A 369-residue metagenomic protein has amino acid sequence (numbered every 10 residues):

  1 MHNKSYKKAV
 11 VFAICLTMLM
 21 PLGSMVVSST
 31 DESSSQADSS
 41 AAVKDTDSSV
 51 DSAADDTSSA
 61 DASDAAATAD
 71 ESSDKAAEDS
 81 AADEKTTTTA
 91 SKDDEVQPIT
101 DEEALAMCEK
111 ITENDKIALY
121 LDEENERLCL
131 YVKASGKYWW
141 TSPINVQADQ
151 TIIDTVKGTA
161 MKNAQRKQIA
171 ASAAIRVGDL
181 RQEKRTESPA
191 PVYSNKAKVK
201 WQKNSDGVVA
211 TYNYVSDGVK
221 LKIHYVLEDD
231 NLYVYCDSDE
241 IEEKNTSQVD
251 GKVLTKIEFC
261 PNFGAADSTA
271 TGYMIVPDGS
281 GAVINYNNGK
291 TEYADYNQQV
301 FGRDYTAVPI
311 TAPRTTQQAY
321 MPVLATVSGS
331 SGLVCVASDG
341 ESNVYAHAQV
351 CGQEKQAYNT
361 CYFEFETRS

Functional and structural regions predicted by a protein language model:
H2-F12: Bacterial N-terminal signal peptides that target proteins for export
A13-P21: Bacterial N-terminal signal peptides
I14, V43, A54, A65 (+4 more regions): Low-complexity intrinsically disordered segments
M20-S40: Sec-dependent signal peptide cleavage junction
D31-E32, D38, D45-D47, D51 (+5 more regions): Asp/Glu-rich intrinsically disordered low-complexity tracts
S58-S63, A67-S72, A76, T89-A90 (+1 more regions): N-terminal, post-signal-peptide region of Sec/Tat-exported proteins
D70, K75-E113: N-terminal low-complexity, Pro/Thr/Ser-rich intrinsically disordered segments that act as propeptides or flexible
I111-S369: Carbohydrate-recognition beta-sandwich/jelly-roll modules in extracellular/periplasmic carbohydrate-active proteins
